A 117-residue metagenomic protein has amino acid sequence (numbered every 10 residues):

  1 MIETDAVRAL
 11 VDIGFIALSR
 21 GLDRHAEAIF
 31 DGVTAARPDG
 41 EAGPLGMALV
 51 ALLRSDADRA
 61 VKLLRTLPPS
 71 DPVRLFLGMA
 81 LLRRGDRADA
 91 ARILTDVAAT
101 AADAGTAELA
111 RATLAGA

Functional and structural regions predicted by a protein language model:
M1-E3, A28-P38, K62-D71, D96-A104: Solenoid-like repeat scaffolds
T4-G32, A36: Alpha-helical segment of the N-proximal tetratricopeptide repeat
I16, V50, A80-L81: Residue-level signature for tetratricopeptide repeat
E41-P44, D71-M79, T100-A112: Boundary/linker segments of alpha-helical solenoid repeat arrays
